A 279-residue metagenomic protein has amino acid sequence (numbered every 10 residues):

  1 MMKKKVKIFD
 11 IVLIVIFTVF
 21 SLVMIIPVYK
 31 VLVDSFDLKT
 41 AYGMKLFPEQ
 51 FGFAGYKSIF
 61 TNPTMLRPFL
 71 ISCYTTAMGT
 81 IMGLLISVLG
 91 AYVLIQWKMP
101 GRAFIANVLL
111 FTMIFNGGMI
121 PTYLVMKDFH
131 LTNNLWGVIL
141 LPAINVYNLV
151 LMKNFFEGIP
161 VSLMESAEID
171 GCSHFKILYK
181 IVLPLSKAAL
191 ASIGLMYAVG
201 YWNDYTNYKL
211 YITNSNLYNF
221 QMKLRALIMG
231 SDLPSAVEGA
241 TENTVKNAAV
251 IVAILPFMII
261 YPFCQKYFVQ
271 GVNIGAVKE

Functional and structural regions predicted by a protein language model:
M2-E279: A hydrophobic, multi-pass inner-membrane permease signature
